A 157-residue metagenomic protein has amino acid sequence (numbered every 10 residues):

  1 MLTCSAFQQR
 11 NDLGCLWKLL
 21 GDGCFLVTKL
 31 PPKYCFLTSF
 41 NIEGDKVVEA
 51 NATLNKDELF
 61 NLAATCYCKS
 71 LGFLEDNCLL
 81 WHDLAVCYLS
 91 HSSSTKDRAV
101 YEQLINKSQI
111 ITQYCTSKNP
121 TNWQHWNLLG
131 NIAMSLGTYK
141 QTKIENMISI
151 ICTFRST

Functional and structural regions predicted by a protein language model:
Q9-N11, E75, P120, F154: Short coil turns that delineate tetratricopeptide repeat
G21, L26-F36, E43-T53, A85 (+3 more regions): Short coil/turn linking the two alpha-helices of tandem helical-hairpin repeats
D45-S70: Intrinsically disordered, low-complexity acidic Ser/Thr-rich regulatory segments
